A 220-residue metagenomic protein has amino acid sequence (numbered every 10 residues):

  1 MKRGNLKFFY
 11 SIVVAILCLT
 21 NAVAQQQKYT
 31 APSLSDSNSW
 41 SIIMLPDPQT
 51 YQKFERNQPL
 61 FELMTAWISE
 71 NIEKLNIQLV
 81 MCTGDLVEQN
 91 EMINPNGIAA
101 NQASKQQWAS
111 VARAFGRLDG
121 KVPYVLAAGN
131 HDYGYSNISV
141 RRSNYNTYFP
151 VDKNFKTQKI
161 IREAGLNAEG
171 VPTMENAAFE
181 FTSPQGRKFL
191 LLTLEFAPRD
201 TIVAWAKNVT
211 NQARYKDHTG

Functional and structural regions predicted by a protein language model:
K2-Y10: Bacterial N-terminal signal peptides that target proteins for export
Y10-T20: Bacterial N-terminal signal peptides
L17, S35, E70-E73, R117 (+1 more regions): Generic structural signal for beta-strand residues in well-ordered domains
A24-Q102: N-terminal active-site segment of His-dependent metallophosphoesterases
M44-P46, Q78-D85, P123-G129, L194 (+1 more regions): Active-site neighborhood of phospho(di)ester-bond hydrolases with catalytic His/Asp-centered motifs
L63-W67, S110, W205: Well-ordered alpha-helical segments embedded in enzymatic catalytic cores
M92-A204, R214-H218: Extended active-site neighborhood of metal-dependent phosphoesterases/phosphodiesterases
